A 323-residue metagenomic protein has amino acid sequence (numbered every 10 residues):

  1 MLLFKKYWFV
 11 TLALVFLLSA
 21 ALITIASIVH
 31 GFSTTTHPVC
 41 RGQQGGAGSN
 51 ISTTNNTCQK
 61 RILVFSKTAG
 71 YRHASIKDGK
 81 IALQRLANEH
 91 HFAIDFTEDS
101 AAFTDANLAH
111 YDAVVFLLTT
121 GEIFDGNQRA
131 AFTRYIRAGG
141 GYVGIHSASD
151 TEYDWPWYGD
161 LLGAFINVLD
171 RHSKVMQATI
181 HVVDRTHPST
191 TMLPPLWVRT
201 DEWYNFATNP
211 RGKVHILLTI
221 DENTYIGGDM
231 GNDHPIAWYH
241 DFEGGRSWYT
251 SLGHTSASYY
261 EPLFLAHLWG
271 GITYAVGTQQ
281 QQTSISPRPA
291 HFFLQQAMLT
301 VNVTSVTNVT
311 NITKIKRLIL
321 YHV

Functional and structural regions predicted by a protein language model:
L2-F16: N-terminal Sec-pathway targeting helices
T11, A20-S33: Alpha-helical transmembrane segments in eukaryotic/viral proteins
T11, R61-V64, Y71-T151: Helical hinge/lid and interdomain linker segments adjacent to catalytic or ligand-binding clefts that mediate domain
S27-K60, R85-F92, E98, T224-H234 (+2 more regions): Extracellular ligand-binding/catalytic regions of CAZymes and related secreted enzymes and adhesion modules
A69-G70, G121, S149-D150, D221-T224 (+2 more regions): Short, solvent-exposed loop/turn segments at secondary-structure junctions
E122-M192: A glycine-rich, often tryptophan-bearing local segment used as a flexible ligand/cofactor-contacting loop or short
V168-G244: Catalytic beta-strand/loop cores that center a nucleophilic Ser/Cys/Thr and support acyl-enzyme chemistry
V303-I315: Hydrophobic-composition signal
